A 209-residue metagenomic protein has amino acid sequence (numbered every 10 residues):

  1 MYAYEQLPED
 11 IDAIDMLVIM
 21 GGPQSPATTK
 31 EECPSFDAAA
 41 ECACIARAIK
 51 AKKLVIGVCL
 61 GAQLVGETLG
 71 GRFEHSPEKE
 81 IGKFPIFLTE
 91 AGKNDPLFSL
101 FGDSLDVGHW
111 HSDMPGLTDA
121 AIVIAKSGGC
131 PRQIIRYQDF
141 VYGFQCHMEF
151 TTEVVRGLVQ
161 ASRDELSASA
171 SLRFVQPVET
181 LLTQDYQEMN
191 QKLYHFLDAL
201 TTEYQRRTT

Functional and structural regions predicted by a protein language model:
M1-I56: Flexible gly/pro-rich beta->alpha loop and the following alpha-helix that scaffold active-site loops
I11-D12, Y137, V154-L158: Short aromatic-enriched loop/helix-cap "lid" or pocket-rim segments at secondary-structure transitions that line
G22-P23, A62, S112, M148: Active-site metal-binding loops of divalent metal-dependent hydrolases
C33-D37, F73-E74, K126, Q160-S162: Glycine-rich, phosphate-binding/catalytic loops in enzymes
C42-A46, F98, Y194-L197: Short amphipathic alpha-helical segments and helix-helix/interface helices
A48-R72: Catalytic nucleophile loop
L69-E153: Pocket-forming structural segment of enzyme catalytic cores
M148-T209: Acyltransferase
